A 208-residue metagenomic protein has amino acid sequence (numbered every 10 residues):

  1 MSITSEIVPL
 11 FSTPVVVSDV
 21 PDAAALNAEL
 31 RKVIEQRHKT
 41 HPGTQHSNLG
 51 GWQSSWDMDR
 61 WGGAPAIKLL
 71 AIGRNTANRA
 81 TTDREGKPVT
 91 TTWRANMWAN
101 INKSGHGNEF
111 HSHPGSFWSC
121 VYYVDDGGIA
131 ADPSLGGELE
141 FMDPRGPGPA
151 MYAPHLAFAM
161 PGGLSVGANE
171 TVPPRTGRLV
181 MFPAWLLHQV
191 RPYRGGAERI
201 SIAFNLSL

Functional and structural regions predicted by a protein language model:
S2-K87, G107: Non-heme Fe(II)/2-oxoglutarate
E6, E109-F110, R191-G195: Short proline/glycine-enriched turn/loop segments at secondary-structure junctions
T13, R94, S134-G136, A197-S201: Short edge beta-strand segments in beta-sheet-rich domains
V16, A95-M97, W118-C120, I200-F204: Hydrophobic residues positioned within well-ordered beta-strands of beta-sheet architectures
R84-S104: Hydrophobic beta-strand-centered segment that forms part of the acyl-chain substrate-binding groove
T91-W93, P114-S116, F182, E198: Residue-level preference for beta-strand/loop junctions
A99-L179: Catalytic core of non-heme Fe(II) oxygenases with the double-stranded beta-helix
M160-L208: Catalytic core of Fe(II)/2-oxoglutarate
